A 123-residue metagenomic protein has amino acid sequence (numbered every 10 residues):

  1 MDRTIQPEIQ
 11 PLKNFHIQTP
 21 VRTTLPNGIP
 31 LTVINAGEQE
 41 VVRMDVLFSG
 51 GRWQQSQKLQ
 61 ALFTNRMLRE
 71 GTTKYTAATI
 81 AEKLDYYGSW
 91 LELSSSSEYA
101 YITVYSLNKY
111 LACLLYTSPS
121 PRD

Functional and structural regions predicted by a protein language model:
M1-E82, T103-S106: His/Glu-rich zincin catalytic helix
T32-V33, G88-E92: A short linear hydrophobic-aromatic micro-motif
E82, C113-L114: Short, solvent-exposed alpha-helical surface patches in well-structured domains
S95-L107: Active-site-adjacent loops and short helices of periplasmic peptidoglycan-processing enzymes
Y116-D123: Conserved small/polar residues in nucleotide/adenosyl-binding loops
